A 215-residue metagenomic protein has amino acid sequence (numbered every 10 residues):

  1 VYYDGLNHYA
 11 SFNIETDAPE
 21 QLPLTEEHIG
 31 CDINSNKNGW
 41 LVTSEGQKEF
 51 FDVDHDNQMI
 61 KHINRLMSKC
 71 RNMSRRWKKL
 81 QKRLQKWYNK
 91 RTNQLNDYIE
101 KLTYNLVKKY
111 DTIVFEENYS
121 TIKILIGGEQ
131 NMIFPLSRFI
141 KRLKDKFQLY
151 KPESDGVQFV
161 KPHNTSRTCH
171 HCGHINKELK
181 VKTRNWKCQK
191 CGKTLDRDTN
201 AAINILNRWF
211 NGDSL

Functional and structural regions predicted by a protein language model:
G5-L215: Positively charged, helix-rich recognition surfaces that bind polyanionic ligands
